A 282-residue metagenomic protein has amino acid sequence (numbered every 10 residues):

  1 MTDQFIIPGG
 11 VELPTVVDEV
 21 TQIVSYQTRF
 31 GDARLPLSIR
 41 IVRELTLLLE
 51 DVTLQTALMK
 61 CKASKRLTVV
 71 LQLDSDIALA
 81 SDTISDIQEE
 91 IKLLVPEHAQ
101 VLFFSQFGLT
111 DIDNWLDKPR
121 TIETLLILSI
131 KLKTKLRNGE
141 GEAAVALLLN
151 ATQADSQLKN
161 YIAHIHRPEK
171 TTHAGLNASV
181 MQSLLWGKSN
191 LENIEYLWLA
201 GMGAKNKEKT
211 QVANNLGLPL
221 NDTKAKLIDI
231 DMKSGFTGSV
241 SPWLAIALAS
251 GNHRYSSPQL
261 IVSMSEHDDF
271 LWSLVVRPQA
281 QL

Functional and structural regions predicted by a protein language model:
M1-I122, K131-G139, V145-L282: Conserved "HGTGT" condensation-loop signature of ketosynthase/thiolase-family condensing enzymes that catalyze
L126-L128: Short aromatic-hydrophobic micro-motifs that form the base-stacking/packing surface for donor nucleotide recognition
